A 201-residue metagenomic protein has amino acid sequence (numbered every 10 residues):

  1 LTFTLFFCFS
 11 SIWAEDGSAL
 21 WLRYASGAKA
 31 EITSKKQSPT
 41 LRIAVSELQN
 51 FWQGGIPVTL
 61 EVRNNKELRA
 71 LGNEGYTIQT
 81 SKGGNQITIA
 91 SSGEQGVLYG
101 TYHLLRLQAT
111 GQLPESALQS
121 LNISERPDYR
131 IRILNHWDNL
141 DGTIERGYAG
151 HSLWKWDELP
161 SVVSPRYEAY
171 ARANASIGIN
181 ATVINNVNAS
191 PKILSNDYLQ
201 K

Functional and structural regions predicted by a protein language model:
L1-T4: Sec-dependent signal peptide recognition, specifically the positively charged N-region followed immediately by
F9-S11: N-terminal signal peptide c-region/cleavage motif recognized by signal peptidases
W13-A14, S92: Single, functionally critical "micro-switch" positions that shape active/binding sites and transmembrane helices
D16-R42, P57-R63, I89: Short hydrophobic beta-strand segments
P39, A44-E47, L71-T77, S81-K201: Feature activates predominantly on carbohydrate-active enzymes
G54-I56, I177: Residues at alpha-helix termini
I56-L68, S120-I123: Acidic helix-start/capping segments at beta-turn-to-alpha-helix junctions
